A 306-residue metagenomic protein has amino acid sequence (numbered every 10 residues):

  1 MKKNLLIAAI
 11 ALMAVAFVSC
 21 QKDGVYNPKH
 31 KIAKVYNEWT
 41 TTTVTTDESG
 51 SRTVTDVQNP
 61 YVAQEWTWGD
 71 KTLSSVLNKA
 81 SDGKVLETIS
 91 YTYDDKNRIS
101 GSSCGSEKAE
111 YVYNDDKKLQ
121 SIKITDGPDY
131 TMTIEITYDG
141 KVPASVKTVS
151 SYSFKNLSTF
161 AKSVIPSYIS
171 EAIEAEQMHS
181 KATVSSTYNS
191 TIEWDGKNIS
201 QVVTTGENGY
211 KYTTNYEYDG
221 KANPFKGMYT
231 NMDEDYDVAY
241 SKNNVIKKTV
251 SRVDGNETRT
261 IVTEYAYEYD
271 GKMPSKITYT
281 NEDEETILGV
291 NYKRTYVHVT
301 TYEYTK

Functional and structural regions predicted by a protein language model:
M1-N4: Positively charged n-region of N-terminal signal peptides that target proteins for export
L6-A11: Sec-dependent N-terminal signal peptides
A16-S19: C-terminal motif of bacterial Sec signal peptides marking the signal peptidase cleavage site
Q21-K306: Buried hydrophobic residues that stabilize the cores of well-folded domains
